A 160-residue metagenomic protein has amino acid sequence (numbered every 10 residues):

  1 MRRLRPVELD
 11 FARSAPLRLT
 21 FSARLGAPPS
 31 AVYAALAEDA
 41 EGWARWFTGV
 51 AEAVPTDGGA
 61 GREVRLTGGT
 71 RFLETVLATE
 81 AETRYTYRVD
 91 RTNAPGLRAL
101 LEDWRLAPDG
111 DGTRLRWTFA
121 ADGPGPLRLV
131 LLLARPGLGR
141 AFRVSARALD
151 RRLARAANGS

Functional and structural regions predicted by a protein language model:
M1-D57: Hydrophobic ligand-binding cavity/cleft-lining segments
M1-L4, A121-S160: A conserved amphipathic terminal alpha-helix motif
R24, E41-P95, R114, R147-S160: Glycine-rich portal/gate segments that line the openings of hydrophobic small-molecule binding cavities
S30-A34, D111, R147, R151: Replace "anionic and nucleotidyl ligands
A78, W104-G110: Short, low-complexity Ser/Thr-rich regulatory SLiMs
D90-A94, T118-G125: Short, solvent-exposed aromatic-acidic interface loops
G96-D103: Amphipathic hydrophobic-ligand
